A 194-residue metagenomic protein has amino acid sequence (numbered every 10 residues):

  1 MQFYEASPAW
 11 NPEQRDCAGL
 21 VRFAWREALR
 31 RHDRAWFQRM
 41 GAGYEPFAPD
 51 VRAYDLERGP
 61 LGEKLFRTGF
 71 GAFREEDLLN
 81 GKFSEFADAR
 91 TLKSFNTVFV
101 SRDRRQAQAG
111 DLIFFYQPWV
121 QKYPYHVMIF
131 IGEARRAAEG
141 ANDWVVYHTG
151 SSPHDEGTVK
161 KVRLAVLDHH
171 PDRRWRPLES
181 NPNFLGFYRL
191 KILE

Functional and structural regions predicted by a protein language model:
F3-Q14, F99-S101, Y116-P118: Second-shell loop/turn segments in exported
E5, R22-D33, F115-P118: Sec-exported extracytoplasmic/periplasmic mature domains
W10-A28: Active-site nucleophilic cysteine motif
D16-C17, R22, G43, F47-D50: Secretory/export targeting leaders with adjacent low-complexity proregions
R30-R34, R136-E139: Bacterial peptidoglycan biogenesis and beta-lactam-recognition machinery
D33-A42: Short acidic alpha-helical/loop segments enriched in Asp/Glu that coordinate divalent cations
Y44-H154: ...with weaker cross-activation on analogous glycine-rich loops/strands in unrelated enzymes
G140-E194: Low-complexity, Gly/Ser/Thr/Pro-rich intrinsically disordered linker/tail segments
